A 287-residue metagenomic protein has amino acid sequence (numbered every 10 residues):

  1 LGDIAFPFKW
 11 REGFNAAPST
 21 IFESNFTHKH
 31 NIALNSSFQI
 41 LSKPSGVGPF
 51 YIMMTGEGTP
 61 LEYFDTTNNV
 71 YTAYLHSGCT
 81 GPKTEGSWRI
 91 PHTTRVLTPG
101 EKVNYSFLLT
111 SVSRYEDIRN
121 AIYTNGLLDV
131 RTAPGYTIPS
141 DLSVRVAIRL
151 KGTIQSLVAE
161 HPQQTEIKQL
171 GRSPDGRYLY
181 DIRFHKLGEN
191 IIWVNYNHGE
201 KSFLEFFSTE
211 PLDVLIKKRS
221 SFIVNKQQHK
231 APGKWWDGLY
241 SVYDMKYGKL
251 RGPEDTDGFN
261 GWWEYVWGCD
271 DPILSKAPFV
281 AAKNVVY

Functional and structural regions predicted by a protein language model:
L1-A33, R119, E200-F203, S208-D213: Acidic (Asp/Glu-rich), glycine- and aromatic
G2-S19, L41-T137: Beta-strand-rich recognition/accessory modules
E23, K29, A33-N35, Q39-L41 (+4 more regions): Generic recognition of long tandem-repeat/solenoid scaffolds
V70, L75, Q169, L179-D181 (+1 more regions): Extracytoplasmic
P99, S140, K186-L187: Surface-exposed loops/turns
D117-S143, F203-K246: Low-complexity, Pro/Ser/Thr- and charge-rich linker/hinge segments at domain boundaries
A147-K218: Extended acidic/polar, glycine-enriched regions that form or flank non-catalytic beta-rich accessory modules
L215-Y287: Catalytic cores of extracellular degradative/oxidative enzymes
